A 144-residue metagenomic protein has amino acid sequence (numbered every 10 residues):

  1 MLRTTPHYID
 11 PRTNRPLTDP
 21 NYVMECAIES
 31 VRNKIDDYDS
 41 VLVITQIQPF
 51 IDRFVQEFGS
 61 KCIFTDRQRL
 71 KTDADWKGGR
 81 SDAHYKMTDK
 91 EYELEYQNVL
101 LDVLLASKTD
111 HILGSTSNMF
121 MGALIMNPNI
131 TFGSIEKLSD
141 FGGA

Functional and structural regions predicted by a protein language model:
M1-G78, Q97: Core catalytic architecture of nucleotide-activated donor-dependent transferases building glycoconjugates
K34, Y85-K86, V103-L104: General secondary-structure edge motif
K34-D39, T116, F141-A144: Generic structural signal for short, solvent-exposed loop/turn connectors between secondary structure elements
D39, A83-H84, A123: N-terminal, helix-rich and Lys/Arg-enriched segments in bacterial and organellar proteins
D39, K90-L94, K108-T109: Residue-level detector of alpha-helix boundaries and kinks
K61-H84, N127-A144: A signal for specific C-terminal beta-sheet/loop modules enriched in small/flexible residues with GP/PG/PP motifs
G79-N98: Surface-exposed acidic, glycine/proline-enriched linker/cap segments that occur as 15-30-residue helix-coil
Q97-G142: A donor-sugar binding/catalytic signature common to diverse glycosyltransferases and related nucleotide-sugar
